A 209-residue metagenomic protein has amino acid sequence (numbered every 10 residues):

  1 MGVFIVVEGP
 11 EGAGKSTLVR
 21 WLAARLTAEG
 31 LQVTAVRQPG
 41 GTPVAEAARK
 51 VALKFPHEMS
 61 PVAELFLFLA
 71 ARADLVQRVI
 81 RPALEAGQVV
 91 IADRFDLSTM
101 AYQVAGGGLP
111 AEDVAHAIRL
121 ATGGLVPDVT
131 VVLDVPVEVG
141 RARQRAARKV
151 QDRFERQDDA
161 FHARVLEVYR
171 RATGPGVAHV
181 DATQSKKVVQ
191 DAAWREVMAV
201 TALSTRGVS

Functional and structural regions predicted by a protein language model:
V7: Hydrophobic anchor at the beta1->P-loop junction of P-loop NTPases
G12: Walker A (P-loop) phosphate-binding loop of P-loop NTPases
K15: Conserved lysine of the Walker
L18: Hydrophobic positions on the alpha1 helix immediately C-terminal to the Walker A/P-loop
W21-A23, E138-S209: NTP-dependent small-molecule kinase module
E29-T122: ATP-dependent small-molecule kinase phosphotransfer cores that center on conserved nucleotide phosphate-binding segments
P39-P43, D96-L97, V135-R141, K186: Conserved nucleotide-binding/hydrolysis micro-motifs of P-loop NTPases
T99-E167: A glycine- and Lys/Arg-enriched "phosphate-lid" helix/loop adjacent to the NTP-binding pocket of small-molecule kinases
